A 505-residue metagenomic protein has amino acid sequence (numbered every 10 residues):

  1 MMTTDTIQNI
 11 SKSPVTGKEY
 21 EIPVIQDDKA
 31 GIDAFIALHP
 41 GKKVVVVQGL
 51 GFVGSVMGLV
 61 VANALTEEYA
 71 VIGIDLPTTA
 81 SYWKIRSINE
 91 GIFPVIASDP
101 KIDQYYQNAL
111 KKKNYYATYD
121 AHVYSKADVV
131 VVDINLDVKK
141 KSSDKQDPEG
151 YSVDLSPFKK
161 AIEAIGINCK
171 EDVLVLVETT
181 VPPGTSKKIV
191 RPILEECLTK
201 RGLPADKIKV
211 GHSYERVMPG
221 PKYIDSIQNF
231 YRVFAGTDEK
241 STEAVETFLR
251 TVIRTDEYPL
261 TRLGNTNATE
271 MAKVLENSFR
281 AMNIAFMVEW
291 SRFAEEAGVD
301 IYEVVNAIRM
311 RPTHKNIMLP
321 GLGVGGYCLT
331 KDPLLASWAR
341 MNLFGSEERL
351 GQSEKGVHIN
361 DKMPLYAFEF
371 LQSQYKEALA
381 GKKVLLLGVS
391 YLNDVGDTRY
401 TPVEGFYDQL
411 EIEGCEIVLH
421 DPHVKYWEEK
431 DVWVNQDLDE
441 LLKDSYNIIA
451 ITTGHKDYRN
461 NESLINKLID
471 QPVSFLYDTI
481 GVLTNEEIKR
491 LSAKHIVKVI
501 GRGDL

Functional and structural regions predicted by a protein language model:
M2-L505: Structural/interface elements that position substrates and couple domains in central-metabolism enzymes
